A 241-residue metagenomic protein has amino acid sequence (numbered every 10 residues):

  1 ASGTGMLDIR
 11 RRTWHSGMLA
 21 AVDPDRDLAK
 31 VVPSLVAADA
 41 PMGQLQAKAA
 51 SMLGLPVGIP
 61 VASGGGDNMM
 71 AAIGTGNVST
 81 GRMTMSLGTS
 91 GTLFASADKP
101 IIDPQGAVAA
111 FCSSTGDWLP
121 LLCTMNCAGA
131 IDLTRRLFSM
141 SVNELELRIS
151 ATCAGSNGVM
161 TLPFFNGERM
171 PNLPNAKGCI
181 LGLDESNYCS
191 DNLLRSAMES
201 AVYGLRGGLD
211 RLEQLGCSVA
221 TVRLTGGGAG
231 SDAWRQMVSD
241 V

Functional and structural regions predicted by a protein language model:
G3-R26, P41-V241: Active-site core segments that coordinate phosphate-bearing ligands/cofactors across diverse enzyme families
V31-V36: RecA-like P-loop NTPase motor core of helicase/translocase proteins
